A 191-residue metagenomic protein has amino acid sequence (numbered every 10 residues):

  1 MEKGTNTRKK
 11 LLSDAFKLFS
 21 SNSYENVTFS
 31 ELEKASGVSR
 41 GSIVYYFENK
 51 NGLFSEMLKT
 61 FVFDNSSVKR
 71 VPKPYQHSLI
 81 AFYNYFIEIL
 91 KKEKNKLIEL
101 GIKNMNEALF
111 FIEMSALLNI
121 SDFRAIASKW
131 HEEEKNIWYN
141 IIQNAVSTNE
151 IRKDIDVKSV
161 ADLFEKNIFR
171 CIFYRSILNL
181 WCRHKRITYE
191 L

Functional and structural regions predicted by a protein language model:
M1-N6: N-terminal intrinsically disordered/low-complexity leader segments
K10, L18-T60: Helix-turn-helix
L12, Y83, I87, K135-Q143 (+2 more regions): An amphipathic alpha-helix signature
F47, F111-I120: Short helix-capping/turn signature of helix-turn-helix
K50, M57, F61, F86 (+2 more regions): Hydrophobic/aromatic residues within well-ordered alpha-helical segments
E56, R70-N106, V157-F164: Hydrophobic alpha-helical connector segments
I80, I102-N106, S121-T148, S159: Amphipathic alpha-helical packing segments from all-alpha helical-bundle domains
R124-E132, V146-L191: Hydrophobic/aromatic-rich alpha-helical bundle segments in the mid-to-C-terminal region
